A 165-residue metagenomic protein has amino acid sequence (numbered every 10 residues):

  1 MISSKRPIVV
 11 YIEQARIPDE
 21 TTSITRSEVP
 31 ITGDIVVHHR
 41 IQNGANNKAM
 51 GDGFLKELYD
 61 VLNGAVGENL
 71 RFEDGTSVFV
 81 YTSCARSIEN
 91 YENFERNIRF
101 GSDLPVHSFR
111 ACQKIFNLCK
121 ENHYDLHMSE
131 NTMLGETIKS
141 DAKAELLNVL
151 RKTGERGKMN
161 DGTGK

Functional and structural regions predicted by a protein language model:
M1-K56, D60, G64-E68: RNase H-like nuclease fold core
D19-T22, V29, F79, R156 (+1 more regions): Low-complexity intrinsically disordered segments
T21, T32-D34, G75-T76, G135 (+1 more regions): Intrinsic-disorder/low-complexity loop/linker signature
P30-I31, I98-G101, L146-L150: Short, low-complexity, polar/charged sequence segments that are solvent-exposed and flexible
V36, L104-H107, K152-G154: Glycine-rich loops and low-complexity Gly/Arg-rich segments that provide flexible linkers or classic glycine-based
L58-D141: RNase H catalytic domain
K143-G164: Charged phosphate-binding loop/patch that engages nucleotide di/tri-phosphates or the phosphate backbone of nucleic
